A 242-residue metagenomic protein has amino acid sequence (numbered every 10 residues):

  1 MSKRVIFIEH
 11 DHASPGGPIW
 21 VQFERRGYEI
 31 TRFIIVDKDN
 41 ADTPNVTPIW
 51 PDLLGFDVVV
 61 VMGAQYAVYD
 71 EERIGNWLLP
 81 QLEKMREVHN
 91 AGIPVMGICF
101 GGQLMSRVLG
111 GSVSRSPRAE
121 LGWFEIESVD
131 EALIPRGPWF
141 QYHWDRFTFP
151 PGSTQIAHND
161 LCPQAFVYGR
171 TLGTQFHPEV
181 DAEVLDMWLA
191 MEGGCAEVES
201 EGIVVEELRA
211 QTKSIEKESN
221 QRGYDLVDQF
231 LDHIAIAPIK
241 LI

Functional and structural regions predicted by a protein language model:
S2-I6: Extreme N-terminal starter segment of soluble prokaryotic enzymes
F7-I8, S114, S128-I242: Amide-donor transfer/coupling interface in amidating biosynthetic enzymes
I8-H10, I35, F100: Cofactor-binding loop segments of dinucleotide-utilizing enzymes, especially the Rossmann-like FAD- and NAD(P)+-binding
A13-P18: Short N-terminal binding/cap micro-motifs at the start of the first secondary-structure element
W20, L82-R86, P163, V227: Short amphipathic alpha-helical segments and helix-helix/interface helices
E24-V95: Flexible gly/pro-rich beta->alpha loop and the following alpha-helix that scaffold active-site loops
M85-S112: Catalytic nucleophile loop
C99, R107-P138: Hydrophobic, well-structured mid-protein blocks that either form specific transmembrane helices
